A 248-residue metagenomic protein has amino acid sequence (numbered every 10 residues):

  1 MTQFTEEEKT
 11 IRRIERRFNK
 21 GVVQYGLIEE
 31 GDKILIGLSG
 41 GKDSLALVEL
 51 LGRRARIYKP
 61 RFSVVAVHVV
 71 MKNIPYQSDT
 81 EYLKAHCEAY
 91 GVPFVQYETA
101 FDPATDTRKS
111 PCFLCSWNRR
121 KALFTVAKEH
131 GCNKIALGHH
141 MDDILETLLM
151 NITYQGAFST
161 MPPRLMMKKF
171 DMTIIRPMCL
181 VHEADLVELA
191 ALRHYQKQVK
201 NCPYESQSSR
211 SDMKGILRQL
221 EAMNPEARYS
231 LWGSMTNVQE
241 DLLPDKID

Functional and structural regions predicted by a protein language model:
T2-E146, Y154, A184-L192, L242: ATP-dependent adenylation/nucleotidyltransferase module used to activate substrates
R13, N118, V181, S208 (+1 more regions): Conserved active-site and cofactor/substrate-binding residues in soluble primary-metabolism enzymes
R17, G21, I216-Q219, S234: Residues that form generic nucleotide/phosphate-binding pockets
L27, S206, E221-P225, E240: Alpha-helix boundary/capping and short turn/kink residues
R54, S110-A122, Q155-T160, D212-Y229: Short, structured secondary-structure boundary patches
K134, D142-A222: Catalytic subdomain that performs nucleotidyl-dependent activation
E226-D248: A short, charged, Gly/Pro-tolerant segment at domain boundaries
